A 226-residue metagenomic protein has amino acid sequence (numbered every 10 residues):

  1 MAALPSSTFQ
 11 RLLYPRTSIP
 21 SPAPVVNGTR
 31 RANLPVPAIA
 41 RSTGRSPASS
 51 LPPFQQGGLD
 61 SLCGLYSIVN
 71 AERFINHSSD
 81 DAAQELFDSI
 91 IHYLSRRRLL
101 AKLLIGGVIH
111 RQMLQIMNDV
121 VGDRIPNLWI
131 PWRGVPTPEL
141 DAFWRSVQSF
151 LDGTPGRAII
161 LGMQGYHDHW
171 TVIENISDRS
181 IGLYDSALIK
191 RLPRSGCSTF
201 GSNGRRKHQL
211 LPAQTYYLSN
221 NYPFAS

Functional and structural regions predicted by a protein language model:
L4, Y14, I19-A23, L34-V36 (+9 more regions): Intrinsic-disorder/low-complexity coil detector
L4-P5, F9-Y14, S21, P155 (+1 more regions): Noncatalytic regulatory segments and standalone regulatory/sensor domains
P5-A101: Active-site nucleophile-adjacent alpha helix/oxyanion-hole segment immediately C-terminal to the catalytic cysteine
Q10, Q55-Q56, Q84, Q112-Q115 (+4 more regions): Residue-identity detector for glutamine
N27, N33, N70, N76 (+5 more regions): Detector for Asparagine
S95-R205: Conserved active-site-adjacent core of cysteine acyl-enzyme catalytic domains
